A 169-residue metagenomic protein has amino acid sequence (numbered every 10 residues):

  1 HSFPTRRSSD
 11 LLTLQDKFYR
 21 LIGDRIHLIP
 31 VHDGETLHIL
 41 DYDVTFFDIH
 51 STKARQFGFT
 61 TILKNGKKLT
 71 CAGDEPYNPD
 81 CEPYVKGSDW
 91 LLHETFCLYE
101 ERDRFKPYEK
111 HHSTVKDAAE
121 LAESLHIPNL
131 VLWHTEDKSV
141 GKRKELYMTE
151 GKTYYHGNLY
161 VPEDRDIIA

Functional and structural regions predicted by a protein language model:
H1-S2, H112: Short, solvent-exposed loop/helix junctions and linker helices that flank or host conserved functional motifs
S2-S8: Short, small-residue-biased leader/transition segments that mark boundaries at the very start of proteins
S9-R20, E145-T153: Short, aromatic/basic amphipathic alpha-helical patches
L21-H27, I39-L40, Y155-N158: A short helix-to-beta-strand connector/capping loop
L28-P83, D164-A169: Core dinuclear metal-dependent hydrolase active-site scaffold
P76-R165: Cap/insert and terminal regions of metallo-dependent hydrolase folds
